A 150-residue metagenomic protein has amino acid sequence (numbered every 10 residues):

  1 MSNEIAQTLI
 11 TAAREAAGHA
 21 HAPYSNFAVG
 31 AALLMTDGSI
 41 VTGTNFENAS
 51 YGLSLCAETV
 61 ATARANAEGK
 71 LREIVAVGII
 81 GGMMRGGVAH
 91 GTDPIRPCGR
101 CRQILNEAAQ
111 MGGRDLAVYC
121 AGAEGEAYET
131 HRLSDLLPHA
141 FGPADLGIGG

Functional and structural regions predicted by a protein language model:
M1-S2: Short, low-complexity N-terminal intrinsically disordered segments enriched in polar/charged residues
I5-A22: Short, basic/aromatic recognition patches
A13, A31-A32, A61, A65: Small-residue (primarily alanine) positions within well-ordered alpha-helices, especially packing/interaction faces
H19-S25, V29, L116: Extended beta-strand/beta-hairpin segments
A28-M35, C120: Short beta-strand scaffold segments in enzyme catalytic cores
T42-D145: Zn2+-dependent cytidine deaminase-like catalytic core
G150: Nucleotide/phosphate-binding catalytic cleft detector across ATP-hydrolyzing and phosphate-transferring enzymes
